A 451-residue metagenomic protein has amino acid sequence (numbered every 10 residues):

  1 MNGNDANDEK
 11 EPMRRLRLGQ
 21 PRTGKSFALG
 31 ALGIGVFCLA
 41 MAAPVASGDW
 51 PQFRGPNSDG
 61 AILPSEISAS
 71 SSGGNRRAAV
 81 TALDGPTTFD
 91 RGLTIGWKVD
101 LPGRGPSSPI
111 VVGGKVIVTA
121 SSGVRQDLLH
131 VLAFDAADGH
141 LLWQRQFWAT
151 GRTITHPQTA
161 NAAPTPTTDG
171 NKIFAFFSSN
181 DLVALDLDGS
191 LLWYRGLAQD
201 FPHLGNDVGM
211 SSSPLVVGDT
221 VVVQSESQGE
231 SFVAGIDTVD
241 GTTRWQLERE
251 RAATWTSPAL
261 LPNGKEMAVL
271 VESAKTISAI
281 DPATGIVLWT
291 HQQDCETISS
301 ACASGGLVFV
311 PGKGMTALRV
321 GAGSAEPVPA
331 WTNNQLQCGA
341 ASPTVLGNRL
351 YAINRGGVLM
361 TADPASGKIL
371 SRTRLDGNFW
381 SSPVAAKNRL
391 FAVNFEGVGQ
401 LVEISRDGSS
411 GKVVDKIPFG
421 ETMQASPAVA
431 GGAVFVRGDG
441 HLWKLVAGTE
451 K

Functional and structural regions predicted by a protein language model:
M1-F27: N-terminal secretory signal peptides that target proteins for export/translocation
D5-D8, P21, C38, P51-R54 (+1 more regions): Compositionally biased, intrinsically disordered low-complexity regions enriched in proline and serine
T23-G24, I34, A69, D84: Intrinsic disorder/low-complexity segments
K25-A28, L32-G33, V393: Compositionally biased, low-hydrophobicity segments enriched in charged and small polar residues
G30-A42: Bacterial N-terminal signal peptides
A42-K451: Noncatalytic, solvent-exposed loop/strand surfaces of beta-propeller-type extracellular/periplasmic domains
